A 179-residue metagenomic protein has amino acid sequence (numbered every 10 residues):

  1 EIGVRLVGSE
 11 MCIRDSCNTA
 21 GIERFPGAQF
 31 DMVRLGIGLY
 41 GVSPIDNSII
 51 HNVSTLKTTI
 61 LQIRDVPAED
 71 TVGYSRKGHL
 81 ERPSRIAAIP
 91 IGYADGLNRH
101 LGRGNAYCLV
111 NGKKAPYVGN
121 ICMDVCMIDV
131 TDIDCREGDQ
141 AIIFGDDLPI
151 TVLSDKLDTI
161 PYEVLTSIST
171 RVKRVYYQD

Functional and structural regions predicted by a protein language model:
E1-I13: Single conserved hydrophobic/aromatic residue that forms the stacking wall/gate of nucleotide- or nucleobase-binding
R14-S16, D31-L35, A87: Hydrophobic faces of well-ordered beta-strands that scaffold small-molecule active sites in alpha/beta enzyme cores
N18, G36, I60, G112 (+1 more regions): Conserved, mostly hydrophobic/aromatic
T19-A28: Catalytic cores of alpha/beta
A20, G38, A94: Catalytic metal-binding/acid-base residues of hydrolase active sites
L35-D46: Glycine-rich phosphate-binding active-site loops on the catalytic face of alpha/beta enzymes
I50-T59: Short coil-to-beta-strand transition motifs
D65-D179: C-terminal accessory subdomain/extension
